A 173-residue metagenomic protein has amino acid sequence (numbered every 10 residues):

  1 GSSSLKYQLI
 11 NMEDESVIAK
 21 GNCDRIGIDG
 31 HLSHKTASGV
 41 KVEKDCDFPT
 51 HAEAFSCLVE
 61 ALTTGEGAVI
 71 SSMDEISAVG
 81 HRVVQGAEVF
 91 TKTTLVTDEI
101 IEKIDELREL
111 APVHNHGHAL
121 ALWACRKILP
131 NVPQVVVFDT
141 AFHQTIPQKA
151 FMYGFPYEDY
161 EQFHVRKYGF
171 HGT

Functional and structural regions predicted by a protein language model:
S4-F48: Short glycine-rich, Thr/Ser-proximal phosphate-binding strand/loop in the N-terminal lobe of ATP-dependent enzymes
D29-S77, A121-W123: Conserved active-site "lid/cap" helical segment
P49-E53, L95, E99, H116-L120 (+1 more regions): Conserved active-site and cofactor/substrate-binding residues in soluble primary-metabolism enzymes
L62, A68-H114, V135, F142-F151: Short beta-strand-loop/turn "lid" adjacent to the catalytic site in phosphate-handling enzymes
K103-A121, F163, F170-H171: A gly/proline- and charged-residue-enriched helix-loop-helix capping module
L129-N131: Non-transmembrane, aqueous-exposed alpha-helical and coiled segments at domain scale
F155-T173: Glycine-rich phosphate-binding loop plus the immediately following alpha-helix
